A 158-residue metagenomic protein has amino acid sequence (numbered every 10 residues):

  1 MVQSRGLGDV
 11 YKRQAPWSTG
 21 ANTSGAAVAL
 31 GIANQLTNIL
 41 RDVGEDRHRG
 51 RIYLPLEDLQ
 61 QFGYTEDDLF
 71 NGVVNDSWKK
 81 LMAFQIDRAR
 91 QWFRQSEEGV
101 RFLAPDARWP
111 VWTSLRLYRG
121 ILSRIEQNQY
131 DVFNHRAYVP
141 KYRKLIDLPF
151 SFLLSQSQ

Functional and structural regions predicted by a protein language model:
M1-Y11: Single conserved hydrophobic/aromatic residue that forms the stacking wall/gate of nucleotide- or nucleobase-binding
R13-N34, L40, G44-Q158: Catalytic cores of Mg2+-dependent Asp-rich isoprenoid enzymes
